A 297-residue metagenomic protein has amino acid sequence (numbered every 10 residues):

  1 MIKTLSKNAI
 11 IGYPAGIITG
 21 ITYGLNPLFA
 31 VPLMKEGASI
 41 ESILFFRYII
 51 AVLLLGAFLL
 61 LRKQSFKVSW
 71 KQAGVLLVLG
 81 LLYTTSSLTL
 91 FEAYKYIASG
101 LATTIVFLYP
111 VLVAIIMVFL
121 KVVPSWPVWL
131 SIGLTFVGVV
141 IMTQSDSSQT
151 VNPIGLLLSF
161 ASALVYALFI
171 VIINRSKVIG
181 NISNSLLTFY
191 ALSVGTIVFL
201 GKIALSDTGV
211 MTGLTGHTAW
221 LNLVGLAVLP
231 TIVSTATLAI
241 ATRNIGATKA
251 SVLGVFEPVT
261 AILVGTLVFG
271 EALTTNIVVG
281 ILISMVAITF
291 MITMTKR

Functional and structural regions predicted by a protein language model:
M1-S42, F46, L81, T85 (+3 more regions): Glycine-/small-residue-enriched transmembrane alpha-helix faces in small-molecule transporters and effluxers
I2-L5, L44, Y48, Q144 (+2 more regions): C-terminal-most transmembrane helix of multi-pass membrane proteins
N8-Y13, G37-F45, V68-A73, Q144-V165 (+2 more regions): Juxtamembrane helix-entry segments on the extracytoplasmic side of multipass membrane proteins
G20, F46, A102-L108, I173-T196 (+1 more regions): Helix-helix packing/entry segments at the starts of transmembrane helices
T22, L59-A102, V106, I141 (+1 more regions): Specific transmembrane alpha-helical segments of multi-pass solute transporters/efflux pumps, especially DMT/EamA
K35-T85, L112-I116, V165-I172, T188-D207 (+3 more regions): Transmembrane alpha-helices of multi-pass small-molecule transport proteins
L54, L59, Y109-G133, V259-V278: C-terminal transmembrane-helix exit sites in multi-pass transporters
L55, L77, P124-Q144, A163 (+2 more regions): Hydrophobic transmembrane alpha-helices of multi-pass small-molecule transport proteins
